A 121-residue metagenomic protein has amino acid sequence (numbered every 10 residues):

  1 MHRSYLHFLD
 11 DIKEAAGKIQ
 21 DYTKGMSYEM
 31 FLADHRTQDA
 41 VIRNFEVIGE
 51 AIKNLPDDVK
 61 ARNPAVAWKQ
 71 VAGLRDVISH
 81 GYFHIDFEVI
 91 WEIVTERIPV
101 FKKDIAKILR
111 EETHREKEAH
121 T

Functional and structural regions predicted by a protein language model:
M1-T121: Solvent-exposed interaction patches of small proteins and small membrane subunits
